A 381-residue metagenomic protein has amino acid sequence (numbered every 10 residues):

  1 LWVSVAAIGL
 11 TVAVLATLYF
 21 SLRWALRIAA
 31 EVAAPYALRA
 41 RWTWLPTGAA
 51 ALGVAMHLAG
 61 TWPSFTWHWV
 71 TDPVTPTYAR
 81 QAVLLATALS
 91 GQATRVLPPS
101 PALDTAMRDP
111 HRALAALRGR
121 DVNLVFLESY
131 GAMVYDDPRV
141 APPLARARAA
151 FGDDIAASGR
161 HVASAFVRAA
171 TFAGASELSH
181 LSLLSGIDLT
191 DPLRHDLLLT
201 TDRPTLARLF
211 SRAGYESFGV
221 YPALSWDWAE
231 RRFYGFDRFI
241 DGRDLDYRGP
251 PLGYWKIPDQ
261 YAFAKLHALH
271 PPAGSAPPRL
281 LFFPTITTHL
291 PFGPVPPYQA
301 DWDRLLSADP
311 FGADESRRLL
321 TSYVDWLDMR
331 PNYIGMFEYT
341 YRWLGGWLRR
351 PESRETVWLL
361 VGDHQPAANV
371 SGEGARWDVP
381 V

Functional and structural regions predicted by a protein language model:
L1-V74: Transmembrane and membrane-interface helices of multi-pass, inner-membrane envelope-modifying transferases
V12-S21, Q81-S100, F263-H270, L306-D309: A broadly tuned "polar low-complexity/structure-edge" signature
S21-A33, Y78-L85, Q299, W326-E338: Charged, low-complexity, helix-prone segments enriched in Lys/Glu/Asp/Gln
A50-Y130, V134-P138, R146: Membrane-interface segments at or immediately adjacent to transmembrane helices that form the boundary between
S100-V381: Solvent-exposed soluble domains appended to multi-pass membrane proteins
